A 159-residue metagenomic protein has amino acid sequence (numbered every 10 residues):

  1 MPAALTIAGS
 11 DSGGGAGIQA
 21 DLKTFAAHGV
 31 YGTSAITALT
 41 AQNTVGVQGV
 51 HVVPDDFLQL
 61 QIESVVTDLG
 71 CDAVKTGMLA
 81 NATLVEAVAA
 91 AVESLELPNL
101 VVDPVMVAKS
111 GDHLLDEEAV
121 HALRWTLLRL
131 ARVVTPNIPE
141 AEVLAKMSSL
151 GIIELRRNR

Functional and structural regions predicted by a protein language model:
M1-T6, I18, L22-L114: Conserved N-terminal subdomain of the carbohydrate kinase-like
A8-G14: Short, glycine-rich nucleotide/cofactor-binding loops
D11, D21, D103, N137-E140: Acidic active-site catalytic centers that drive phospho-/nucleotidyl reactions and related ester hydrolyses
G15, Q19, I152-L155: General helical secondary-structure elements
E117-R159: Conserved phosphate/ATP/ADP-binding segment of small-molecule kinases
